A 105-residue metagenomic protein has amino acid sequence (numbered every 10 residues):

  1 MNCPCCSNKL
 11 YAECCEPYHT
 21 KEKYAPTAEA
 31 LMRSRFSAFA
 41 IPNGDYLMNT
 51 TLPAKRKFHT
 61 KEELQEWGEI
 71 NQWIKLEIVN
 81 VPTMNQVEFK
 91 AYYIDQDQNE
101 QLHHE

Functional and structural regions predicted by a protein language model:
M1-K9: Short Cys/His-rich zinc-binding micro-motifs
E13-C15: Cysteine-centered loop/knuckle micro-motif
P17-A25: Short Cys/His-rich micro-motifs in 6-15 aa windows
P26-A40: Short, aromatic-enriched amphipathic alpha-helices that serve as compact interaction elements
N49-I78: Short solvent-exposed beta->alpha transition segments
W67-Q98: Surface-exposed, charged secondary-structure patches
H103-E105: Short beta-strand edge/turn micro-motifs at domain boundaries
